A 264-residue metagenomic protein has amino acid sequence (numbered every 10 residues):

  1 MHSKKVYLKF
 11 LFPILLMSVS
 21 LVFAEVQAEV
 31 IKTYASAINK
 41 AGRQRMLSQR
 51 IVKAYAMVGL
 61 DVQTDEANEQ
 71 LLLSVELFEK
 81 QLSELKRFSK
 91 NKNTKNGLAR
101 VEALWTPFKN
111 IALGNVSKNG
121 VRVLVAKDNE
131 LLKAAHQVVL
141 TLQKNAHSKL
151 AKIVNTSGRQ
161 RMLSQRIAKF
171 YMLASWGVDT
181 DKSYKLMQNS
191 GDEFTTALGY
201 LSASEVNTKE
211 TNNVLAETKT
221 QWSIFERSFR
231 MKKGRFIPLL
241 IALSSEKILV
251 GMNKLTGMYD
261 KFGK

Functional and structural regions predicted by a protein language model:
H2-F12: Bacterial N-terminal signal peptides that target proteins for export
L11-S20: Bacterial N-terminal signal peptides
Q27-K264: Mature extracytoplasmic or organellar-lumen-exposed domains after removal of signal/transit peptides
